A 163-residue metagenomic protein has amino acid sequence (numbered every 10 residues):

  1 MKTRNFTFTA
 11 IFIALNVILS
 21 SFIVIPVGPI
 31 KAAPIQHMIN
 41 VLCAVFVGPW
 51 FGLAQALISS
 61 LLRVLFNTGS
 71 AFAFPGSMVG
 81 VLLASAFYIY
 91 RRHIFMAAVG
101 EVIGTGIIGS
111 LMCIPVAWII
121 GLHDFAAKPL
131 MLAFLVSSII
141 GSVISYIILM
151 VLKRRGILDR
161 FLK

Functional and structural regions predicted by a protein language model:
M1-K163: Loop-helix junctions at membrane interfaces
